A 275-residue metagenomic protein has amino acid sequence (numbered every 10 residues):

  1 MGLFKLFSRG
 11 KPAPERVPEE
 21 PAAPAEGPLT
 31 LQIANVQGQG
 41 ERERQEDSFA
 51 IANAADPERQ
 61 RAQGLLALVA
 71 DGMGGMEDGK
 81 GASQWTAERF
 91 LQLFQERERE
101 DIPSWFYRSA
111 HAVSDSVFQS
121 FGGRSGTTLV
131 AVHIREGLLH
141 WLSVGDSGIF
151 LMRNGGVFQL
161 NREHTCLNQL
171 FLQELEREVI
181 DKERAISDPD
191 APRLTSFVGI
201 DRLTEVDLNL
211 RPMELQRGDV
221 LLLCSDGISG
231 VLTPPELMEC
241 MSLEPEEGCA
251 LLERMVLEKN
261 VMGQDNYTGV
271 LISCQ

Functional and structural regions predicted by a protein language model:
M1-Q275: PP2C/PPM-type serine/threonine phosphatase catalytic domain
